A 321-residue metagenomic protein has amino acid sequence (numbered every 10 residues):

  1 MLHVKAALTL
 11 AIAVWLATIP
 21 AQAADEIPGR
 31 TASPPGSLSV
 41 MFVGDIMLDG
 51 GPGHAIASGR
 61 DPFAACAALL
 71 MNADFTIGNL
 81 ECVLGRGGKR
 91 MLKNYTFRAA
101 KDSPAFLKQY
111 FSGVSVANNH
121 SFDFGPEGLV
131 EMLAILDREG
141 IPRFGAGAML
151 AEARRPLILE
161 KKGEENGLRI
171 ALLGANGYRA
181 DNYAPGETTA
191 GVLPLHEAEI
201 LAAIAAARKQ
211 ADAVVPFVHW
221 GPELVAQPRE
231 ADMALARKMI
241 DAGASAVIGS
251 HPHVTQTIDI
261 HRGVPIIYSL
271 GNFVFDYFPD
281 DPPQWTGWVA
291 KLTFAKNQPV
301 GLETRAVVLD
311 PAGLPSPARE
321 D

Functional and structural regions predicted by a protein language model:
M1-A6: Positively charged n-region of N-terminal signal peptides that target proteins for export
A7-T18: Bacterial N-terminal signal peptides
A23-D321: Acidic, metal/ion-coordinating pockets
